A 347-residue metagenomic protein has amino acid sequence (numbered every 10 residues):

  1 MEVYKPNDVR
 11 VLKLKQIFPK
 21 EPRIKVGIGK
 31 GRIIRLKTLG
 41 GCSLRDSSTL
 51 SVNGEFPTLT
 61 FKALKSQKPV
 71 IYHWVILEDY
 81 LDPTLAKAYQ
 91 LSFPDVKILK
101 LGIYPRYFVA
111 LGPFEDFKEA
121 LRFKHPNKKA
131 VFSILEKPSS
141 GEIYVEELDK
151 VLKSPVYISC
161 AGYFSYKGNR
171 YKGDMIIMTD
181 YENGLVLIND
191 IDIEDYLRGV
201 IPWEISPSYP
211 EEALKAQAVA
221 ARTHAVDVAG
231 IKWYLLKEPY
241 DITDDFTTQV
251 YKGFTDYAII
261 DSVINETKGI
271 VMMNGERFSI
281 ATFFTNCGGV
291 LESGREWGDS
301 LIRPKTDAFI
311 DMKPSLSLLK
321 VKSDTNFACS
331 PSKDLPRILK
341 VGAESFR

Functional and structural regions predicted by a protein language model:
M1-R347: Conserved, single-site charged/polar hotspot
